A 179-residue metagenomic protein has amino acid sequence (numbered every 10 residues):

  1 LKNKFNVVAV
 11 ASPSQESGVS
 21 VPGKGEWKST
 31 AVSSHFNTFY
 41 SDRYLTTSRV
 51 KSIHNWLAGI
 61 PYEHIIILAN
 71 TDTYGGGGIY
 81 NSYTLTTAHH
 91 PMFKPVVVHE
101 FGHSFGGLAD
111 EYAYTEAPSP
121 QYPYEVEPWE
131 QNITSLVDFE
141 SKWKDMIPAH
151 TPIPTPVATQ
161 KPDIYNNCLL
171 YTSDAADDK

Functional and structural regions predicted by a protein language model:
L1-H54, A88: Propeptide-to-catalytic entry region of secreted or membrane-anchored zinc metalloproteases
N6-A9, I65-L68, S104-G107: Structural recognition of the beta-strand scaffold that forms the well-ordered cores of secreted hydrolase catalytic
P13-E16, T71-G75, P91-F93, E111-Y112: Solvent-exposed loop/turn segments at secondary-structure junctions within structured extracellular/periplasmic domains
S17-V21, S52-Y62, I67-T84: Catalytic zinc-binding patch centered on the HExxH motif and its immediate surroundings that defines zinc-dependent
Y80-V97: Short pre-active-site segment immediately N-terminal to the catalytic Zn-binding motif
P95-E111: Active-site recognition of the HExxH zinc-binding catalytic motif
A109-E111, E116-C168: Post-HExxH zinc-binding segment in Zn-dependent metallohydrolases
Y171-D178: Conserved small/polar residues in nucleotide/adenosyl-binding loops
